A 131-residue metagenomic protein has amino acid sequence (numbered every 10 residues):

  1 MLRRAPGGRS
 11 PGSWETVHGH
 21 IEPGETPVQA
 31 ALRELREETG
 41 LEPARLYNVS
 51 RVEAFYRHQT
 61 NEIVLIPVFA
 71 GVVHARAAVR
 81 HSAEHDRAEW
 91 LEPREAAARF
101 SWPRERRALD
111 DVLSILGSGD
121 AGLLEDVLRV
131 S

Functional and structural regions predicted by a protein language model:
M1-E15: N-terminal strand-loop-strand
G7-R9, E22, V72-A77: Short, charged/polar surface micro-motifs in flexible loops or helix N-caps
G8, F55, A97: Flexible, glycine-rich phosphate/dinucleotide-binding loops and adjacent beta-alpha linkers at cofactor/substrate
P11, T16, Y47, I63-I66: Short connector loops at helix/strand junctions that flank enzyme active sites, especially segments positioning acidic
T16-V49: The catalytic Nudix box helix
V52-A78, E89: Active-site-adjacent beta-strand/loop module that shapes the phosphate/pyrophosphate-binding cleft
V68, A78-V112: NUDIX/MutT-family hydrolases
G117-V130: Short, charged, intrinsically disordered terminal tails
